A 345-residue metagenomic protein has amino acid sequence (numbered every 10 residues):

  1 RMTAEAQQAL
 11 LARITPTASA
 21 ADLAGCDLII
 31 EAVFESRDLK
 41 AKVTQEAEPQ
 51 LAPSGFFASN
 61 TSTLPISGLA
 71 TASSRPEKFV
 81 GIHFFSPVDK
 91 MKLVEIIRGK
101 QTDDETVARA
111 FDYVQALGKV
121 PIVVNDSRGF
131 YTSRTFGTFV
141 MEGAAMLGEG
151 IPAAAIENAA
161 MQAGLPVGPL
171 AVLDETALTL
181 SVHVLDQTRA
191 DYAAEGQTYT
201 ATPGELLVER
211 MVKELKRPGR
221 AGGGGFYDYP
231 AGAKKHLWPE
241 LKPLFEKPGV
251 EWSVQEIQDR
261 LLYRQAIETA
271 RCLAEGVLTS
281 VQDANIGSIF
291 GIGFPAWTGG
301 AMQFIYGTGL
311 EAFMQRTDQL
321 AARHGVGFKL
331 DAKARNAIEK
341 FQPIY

Functional and structural regions predicted by a protein language model:
R1-Y345: N-terminal glycine-rich phosphate-binding loop for ADP-containing cofactors
